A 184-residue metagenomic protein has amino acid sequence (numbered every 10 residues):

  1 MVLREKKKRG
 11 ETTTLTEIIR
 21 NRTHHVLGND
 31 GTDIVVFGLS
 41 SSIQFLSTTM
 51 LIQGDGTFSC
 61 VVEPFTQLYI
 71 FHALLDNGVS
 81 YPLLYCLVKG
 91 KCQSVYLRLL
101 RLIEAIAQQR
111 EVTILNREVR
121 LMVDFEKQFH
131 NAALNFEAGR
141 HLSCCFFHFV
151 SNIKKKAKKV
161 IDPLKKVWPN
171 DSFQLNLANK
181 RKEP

Functional and structural regions predicted by a protein language model:
M1-L51, T57-C60: Electropositive nucleic-acid engagement tracts
V2-K6, I18, E104-P184: Extended amphipathic alpha-helical interaction segments
E11-T16, Y96, I161-P163: Enrichment for repetitive, rod-forming helical segments
T13, H25, F37, Y81-Y85 (+3 more regions): Intrinsic-disorder/low-complexity peptide segments enriched for small residues
T13-R20, Q67, P82, E118 (+1 more regions): Proline-rich low-complexity regions
V26-L27, D55, Y69, V150: Compositionally biased, intrinsically disordered low-complexity segments enriched in polar/proline residues
G38, F45-G54, S59-V112: Electropositive, glycine- and tryptophan-enriched low-complexity nucleic-acid-binding patches
